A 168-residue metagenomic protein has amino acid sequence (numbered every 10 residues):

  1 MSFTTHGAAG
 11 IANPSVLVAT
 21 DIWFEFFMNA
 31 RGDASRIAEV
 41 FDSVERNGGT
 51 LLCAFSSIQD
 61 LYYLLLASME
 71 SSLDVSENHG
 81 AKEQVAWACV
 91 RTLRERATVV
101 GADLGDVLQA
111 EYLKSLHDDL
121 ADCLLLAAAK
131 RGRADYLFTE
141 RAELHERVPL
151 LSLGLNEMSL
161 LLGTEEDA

Functional and structural regions predicted by a protein language model:
M1-I11, L126-A168: Acidic, PIN/NYN-like endoribonuclease modules and their adjacent C-terminal/linker elements
M1-S56, S68-S71, A81, L162-A168: Short, well-structured N-terminal submotif of metal-dependent ribonuclease cores
S15, A38-D118, V148: PIN-domain endoribonuclease scaffold, especially VapC-family toxins
A19-D21, D60, D122, R141: Acidic active-site catalytic centers that drive phospho-/nucleotidyl reactions and related ester hydrolyses
T20, F55, L104, D122-L126: Conserved glycosyltransferase catalytic-site signature
F24, E111, A127: A cross-family signal for key residues in well-ordered alpha-helices that form functional helical elements
F24-E25, Y63, L144: Active-site micro-motifs of SAM-dependent methyltransferase domains
F27-M28, L66, S115, K130: Short, locally clustered residues in the helix-turn-helix/winged-helix DNA-binding domain
